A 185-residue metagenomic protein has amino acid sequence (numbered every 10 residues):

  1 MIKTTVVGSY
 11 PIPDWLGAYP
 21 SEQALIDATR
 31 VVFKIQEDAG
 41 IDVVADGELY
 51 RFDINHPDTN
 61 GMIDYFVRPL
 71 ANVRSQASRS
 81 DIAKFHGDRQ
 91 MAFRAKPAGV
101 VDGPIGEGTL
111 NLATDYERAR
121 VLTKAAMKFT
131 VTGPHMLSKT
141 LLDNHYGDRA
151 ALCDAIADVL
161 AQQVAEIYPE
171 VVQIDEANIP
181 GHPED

Functional and structural regions predicted by a protein language model:
M1-D185: Domain-level signal for soluble alpha/beta catalytic cores
